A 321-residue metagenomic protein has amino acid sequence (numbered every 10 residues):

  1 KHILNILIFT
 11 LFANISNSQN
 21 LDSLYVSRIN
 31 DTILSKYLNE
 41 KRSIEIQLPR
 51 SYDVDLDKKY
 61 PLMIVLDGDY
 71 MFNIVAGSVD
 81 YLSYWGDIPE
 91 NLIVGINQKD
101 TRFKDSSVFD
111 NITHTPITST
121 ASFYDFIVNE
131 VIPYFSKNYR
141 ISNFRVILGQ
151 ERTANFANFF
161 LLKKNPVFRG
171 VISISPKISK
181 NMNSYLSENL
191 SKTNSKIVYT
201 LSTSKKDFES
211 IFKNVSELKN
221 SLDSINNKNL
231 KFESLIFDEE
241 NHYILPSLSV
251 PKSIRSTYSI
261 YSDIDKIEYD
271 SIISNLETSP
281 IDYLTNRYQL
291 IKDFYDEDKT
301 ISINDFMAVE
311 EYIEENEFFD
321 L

Functional and structural regions predicted by a protein language model:
K1-S23: Bacterial Sec-dependent N-terminal signal peptides
S18-Y60: A domain-start/cap signature at the N-terminus of enzymes
D53, F109-E151: Gly/Ser-rich "nucleophile elbow"/oxyanion-hole loop immediately N-terminal to the catalytic nucleophile in hydrolases
D69-Y124: Active-site machinery of serine-nucleophile hydrolases
P89, P166-I178: A conserved short beta-strand
A154-N165, I254: Short glycine-enriched nucleophile-adjacent loop and the immediately C-terminal alpha-helix near the catalytic center
S179-E240, L245: The feature captures the conserved acid-bearing segment of alpha/beta-hydrolase catalytic domains
N226-L284, Q289: C-terminal catalytic histidine-bearing segment of alpha/beta-hydrolase fold enzymes
